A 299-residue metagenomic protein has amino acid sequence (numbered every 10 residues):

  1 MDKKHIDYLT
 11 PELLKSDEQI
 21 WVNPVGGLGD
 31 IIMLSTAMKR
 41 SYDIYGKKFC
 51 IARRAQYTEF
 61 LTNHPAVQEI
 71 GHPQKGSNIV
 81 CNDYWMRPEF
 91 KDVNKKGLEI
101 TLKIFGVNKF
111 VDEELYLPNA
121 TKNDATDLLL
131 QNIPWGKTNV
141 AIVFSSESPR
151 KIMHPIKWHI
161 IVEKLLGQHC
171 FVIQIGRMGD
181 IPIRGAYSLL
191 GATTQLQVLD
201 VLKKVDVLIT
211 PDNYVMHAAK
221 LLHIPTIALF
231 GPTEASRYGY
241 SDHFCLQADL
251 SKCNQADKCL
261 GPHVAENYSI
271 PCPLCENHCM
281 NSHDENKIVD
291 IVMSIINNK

Functional and structural regions predicted by a protein language model:
M1-K299: Catalytic machinery of carbohydrate-active enzymes, primarily nucleotide-sugar-dependent glycosyltransferases
